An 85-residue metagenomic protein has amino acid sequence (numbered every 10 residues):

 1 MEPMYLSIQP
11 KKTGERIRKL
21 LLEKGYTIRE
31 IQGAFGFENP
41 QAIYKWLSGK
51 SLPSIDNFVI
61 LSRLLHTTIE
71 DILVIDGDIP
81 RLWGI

Functional and structural regions predicted by a protein language model:
M1-E15, K19-K24, R29: N-terminal flexible/basic segments that precede or flank functional cores
M1-S7, K24, R63, L73-I85: Short, charged recognition helix plus adjacent turn of helix-turn-helix-like nucleic-acid-binding domains
E15, Y26, E38, P53-D56: Residue-level signal for the short linker/turn that defines the boundary of a DNA-recognition helix
L21, Q32-G33, S62: The alpha-helix within a helix-turn-helix
G25-K45: Short alpha-helical DNA-recognition segment
W46-L47, D76: DNA major-groove recognition helix of helix-turn-helix
G49-R63, R81-L82: Short, basic-rich loop-to-helix N-cap that marks the start of a DNA-contacting helix
L65-I69: Intrinsically disordered, low-complexity basic tails/linkers immediately adjacent to helix-turn-helix/homeobox/MYB/SANT
